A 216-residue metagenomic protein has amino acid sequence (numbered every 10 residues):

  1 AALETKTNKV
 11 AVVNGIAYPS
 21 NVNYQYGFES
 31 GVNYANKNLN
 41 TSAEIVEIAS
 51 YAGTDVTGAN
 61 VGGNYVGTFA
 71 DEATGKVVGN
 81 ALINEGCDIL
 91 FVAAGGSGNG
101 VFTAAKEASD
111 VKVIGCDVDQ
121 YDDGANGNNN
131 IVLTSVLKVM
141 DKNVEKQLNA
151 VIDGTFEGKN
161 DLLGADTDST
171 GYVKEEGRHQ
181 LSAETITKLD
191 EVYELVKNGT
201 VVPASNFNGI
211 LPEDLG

Functional and structural regions predicted by a protein language model:
A1-G216: A residue-level marker of the well-folded mature domains of exported/periplasmic proteins
